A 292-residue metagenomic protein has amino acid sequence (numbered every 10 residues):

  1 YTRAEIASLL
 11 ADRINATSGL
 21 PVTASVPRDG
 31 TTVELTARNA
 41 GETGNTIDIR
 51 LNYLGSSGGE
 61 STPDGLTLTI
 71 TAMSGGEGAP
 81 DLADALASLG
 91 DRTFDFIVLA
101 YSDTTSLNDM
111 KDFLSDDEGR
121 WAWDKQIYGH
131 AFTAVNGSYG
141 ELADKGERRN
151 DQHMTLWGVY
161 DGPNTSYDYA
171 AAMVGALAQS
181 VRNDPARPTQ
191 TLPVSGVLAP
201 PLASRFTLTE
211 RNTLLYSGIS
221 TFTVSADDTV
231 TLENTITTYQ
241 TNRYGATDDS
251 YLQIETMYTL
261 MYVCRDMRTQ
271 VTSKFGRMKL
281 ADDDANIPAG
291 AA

Functional and structural regions predicted by a protein language model:
Y1-D48, I97, D112-D116: Extended, beta-strand-rich, solvent-exposed assembly scaffolds of outer structural proteins
T2, T189-A292: Structured, hydrophobic secondary-structure cores that serve as assembly/anchoring elements
T2-S8, G55-T62: Short, surface-exposed linear segments at secondary-structure transitions and domain or protein termini
D12-G19, G175, Q179, P200: Short, intrinsically disordered, mixed-charge
G19-T31, A122-H130, D283: Short glycine-rich, low-complexity/disordered patches
V22-P27, S57-S61, L68: Short, exposed beta-strand/loop patches in secreted or surface proteins that constitute
T43-G59: Extended Gly/Ser/Thr-rich low-complexity repeat segments, especially those forming or decorating extracellular
R50, S61-L198: A glycine-rich, acidic short-motif signal
